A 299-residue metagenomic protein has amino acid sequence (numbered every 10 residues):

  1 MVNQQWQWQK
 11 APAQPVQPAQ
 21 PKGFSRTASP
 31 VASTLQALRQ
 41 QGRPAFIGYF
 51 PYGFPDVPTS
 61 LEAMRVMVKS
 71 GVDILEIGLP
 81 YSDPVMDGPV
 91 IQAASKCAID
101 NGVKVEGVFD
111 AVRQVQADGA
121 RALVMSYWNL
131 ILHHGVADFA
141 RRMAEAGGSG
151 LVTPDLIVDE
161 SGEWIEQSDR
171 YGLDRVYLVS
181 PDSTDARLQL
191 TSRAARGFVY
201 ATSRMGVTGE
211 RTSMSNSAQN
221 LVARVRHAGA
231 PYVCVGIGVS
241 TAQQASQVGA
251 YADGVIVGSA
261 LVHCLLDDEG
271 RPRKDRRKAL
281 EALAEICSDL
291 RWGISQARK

Functional and structural regions predicted by a protein language model:
V2-P12, Q20-Y49, V112-R113, R298: N-terminal amphipathic alpha-helix/helix-capping segment at the start of soluble metabolic enzymes
Q20-R26, A223-P231, S240-K299: Alpha/beta catalytic cores of nucleotide-metabolism and tRNA/nucleoside-modifying enzymes
R26-L38, V57, Y81-A93, D100-R113 (+6 more regions): Active-site-adjacent beta->alpha loops and helix N-cap segments on the catalytic face of soluble alpha/beta enzymes
F46-E62, L123-G135, D174-S183, R211: Active-site mouth loops of central-metabolism enzymes
G48, M67, G78, M143 (+3 more regions): Conserved, mostly hydrophobic/aromatic
P58-M67, S183-R193, V235, V239-V255: Catalytic cores of alpha/beta
D73-S82, G148-V152, I157, V199-G209 (+2 more regions): Glycine-rich phosphate-binding active-site loops on the catalytic face of alpha/beta enzymes
G88-L123, E166-S180, N216-V233, E281-K299: Alpha-helix-loop-beta-strand connector modules within alpha/beta enzyme cores
